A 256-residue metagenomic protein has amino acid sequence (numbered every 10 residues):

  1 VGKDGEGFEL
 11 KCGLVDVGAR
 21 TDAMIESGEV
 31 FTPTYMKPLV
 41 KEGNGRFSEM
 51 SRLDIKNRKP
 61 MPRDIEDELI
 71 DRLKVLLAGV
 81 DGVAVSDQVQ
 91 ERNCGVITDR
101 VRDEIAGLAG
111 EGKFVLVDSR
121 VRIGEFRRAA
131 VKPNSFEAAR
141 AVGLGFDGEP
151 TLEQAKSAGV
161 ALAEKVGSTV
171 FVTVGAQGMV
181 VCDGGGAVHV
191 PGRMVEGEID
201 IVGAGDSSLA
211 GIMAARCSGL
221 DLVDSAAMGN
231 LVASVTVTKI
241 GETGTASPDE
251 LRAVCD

Functional and structural regions predicted by a protein language model:
V1-I199, S218-L220, A226, L231 (+1 more regions): Ribokinase/PfkB-type carbohydrate-kinase core domain
M194-I212: Short glycine/threonine-rich catalytic loop with a Thr-x-Gly-x-Asp
M213-C217, S234: Regular secondary-structure segments
